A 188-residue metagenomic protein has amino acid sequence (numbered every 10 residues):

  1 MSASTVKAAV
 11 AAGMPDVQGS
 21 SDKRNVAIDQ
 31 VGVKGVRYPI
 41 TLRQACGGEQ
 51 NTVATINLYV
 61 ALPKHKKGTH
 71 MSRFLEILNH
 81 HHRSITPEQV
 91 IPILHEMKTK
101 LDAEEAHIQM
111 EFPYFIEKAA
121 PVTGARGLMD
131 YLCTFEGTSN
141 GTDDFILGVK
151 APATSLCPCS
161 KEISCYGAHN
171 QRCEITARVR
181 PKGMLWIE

Functional and structural regions predicted by a protein language model:
S2-E188: N-terminal intrinsically disordered, cationic/polar leader segments that include organellar targeting peptides
